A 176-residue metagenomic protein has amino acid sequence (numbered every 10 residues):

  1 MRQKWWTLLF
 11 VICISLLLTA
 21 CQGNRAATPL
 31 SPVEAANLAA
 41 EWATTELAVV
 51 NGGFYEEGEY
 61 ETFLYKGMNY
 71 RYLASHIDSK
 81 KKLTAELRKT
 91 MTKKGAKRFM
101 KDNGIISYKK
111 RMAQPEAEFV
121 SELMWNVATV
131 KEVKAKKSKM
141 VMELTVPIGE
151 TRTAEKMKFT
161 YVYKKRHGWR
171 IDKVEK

Functional and structural regions predicted by a protein language model:
M1-L9: Bacterial N-terminal signal peptides that target proteins for export
L17-A20: C-terminal motif of bacterial Sec signal peptides marking the signal peptidase cleavage site
Q22-N24: Bacterial signal peptide processing site
P29-M112: Core segments of small alpha/beta cavity-forming domains
G67, S138, E150-R152, H167: Intrinsic-disorder/low-complexity loop/linker signature
I106-G149: Surface-exposed, charged secondary-structure patches
A154-K176: Short beta-strand edge/turn micro-motifs at domain boundaries
